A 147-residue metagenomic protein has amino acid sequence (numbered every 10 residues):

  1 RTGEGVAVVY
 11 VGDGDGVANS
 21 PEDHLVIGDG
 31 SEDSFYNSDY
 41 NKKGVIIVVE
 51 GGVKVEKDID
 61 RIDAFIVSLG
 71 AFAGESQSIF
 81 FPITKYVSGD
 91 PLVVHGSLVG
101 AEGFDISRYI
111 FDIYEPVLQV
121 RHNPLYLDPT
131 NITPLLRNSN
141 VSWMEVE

Functional and structural regions predicted by a protein language model:
R1-D63, S68, G74: Extended compositionally biased segments used for macromolecular assembly or nucleic-acid engagement
N41, K54-E147: Predominantly polar beta-repeat domains that present long G/T/S/D/N-rich surfaces used to bind, process, or adhere
